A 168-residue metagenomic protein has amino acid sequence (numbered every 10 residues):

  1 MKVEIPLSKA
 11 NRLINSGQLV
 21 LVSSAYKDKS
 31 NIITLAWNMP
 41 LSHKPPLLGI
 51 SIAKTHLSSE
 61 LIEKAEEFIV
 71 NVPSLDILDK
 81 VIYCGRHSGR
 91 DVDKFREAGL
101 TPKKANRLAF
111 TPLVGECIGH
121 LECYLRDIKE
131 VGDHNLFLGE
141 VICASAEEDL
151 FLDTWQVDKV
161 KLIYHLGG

Functional and structural regions predicted by a protein language model:
M1-G168: Basic, polyanion-binding surface patches
